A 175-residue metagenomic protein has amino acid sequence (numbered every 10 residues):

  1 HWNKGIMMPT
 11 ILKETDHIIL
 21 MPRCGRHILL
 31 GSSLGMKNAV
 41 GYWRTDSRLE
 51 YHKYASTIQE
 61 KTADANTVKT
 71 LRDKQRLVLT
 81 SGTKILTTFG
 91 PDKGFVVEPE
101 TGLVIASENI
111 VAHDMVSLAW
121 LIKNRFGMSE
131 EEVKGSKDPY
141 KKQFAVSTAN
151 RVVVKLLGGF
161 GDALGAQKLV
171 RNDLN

Functional and structural regions predicted by a protein language model:
H1-N175: Extended, low-polarity segments enriched in aliphatic/aromatic residues
